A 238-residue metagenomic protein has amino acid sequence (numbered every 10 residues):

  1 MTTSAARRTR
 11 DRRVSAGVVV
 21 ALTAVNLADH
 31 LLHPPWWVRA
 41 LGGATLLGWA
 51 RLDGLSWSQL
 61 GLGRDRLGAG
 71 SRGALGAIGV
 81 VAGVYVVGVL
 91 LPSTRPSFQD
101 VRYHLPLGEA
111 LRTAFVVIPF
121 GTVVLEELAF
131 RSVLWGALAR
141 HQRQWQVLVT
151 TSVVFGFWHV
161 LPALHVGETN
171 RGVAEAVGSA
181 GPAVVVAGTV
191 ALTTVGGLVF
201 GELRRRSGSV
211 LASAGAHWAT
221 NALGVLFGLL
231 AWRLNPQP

Functional and structural regions predicted by a protein language model:
M1-T9: Short, Lys/Arg-rich, polar N-terminal cytosolic tail immediately upstream of the first transmembrane signal-anchor
R8-W57, A69-G73, H104-T113: Alpha-helical transmembrane segments in multi-pass membrane proteins
D11-L27, L55-L62, S93-F98, V133-Q142 (+1 more regions): Hydrophobic alpha-helical transmembrane segments
V20-H30, V81-V87, S152-P162, N221-L226: Aromatic-anchored segments of alpha-helical transmembrane domains
H30, G54, V89-S93, V160-A163 (+1 more regions): Transmembrane helix-loop junctions and nearby membrane-interface residues
W57-L125, R140, G172-A180, P236-P238: Juxtamembrane helix-loop-helix connectors linking adjacent transmembrane helices in multi-pass membrane enzymes
L111-P238: Transmembrane helix-loop-helix hairpins at the membrane interface of multi-pass integral membrane proteins
